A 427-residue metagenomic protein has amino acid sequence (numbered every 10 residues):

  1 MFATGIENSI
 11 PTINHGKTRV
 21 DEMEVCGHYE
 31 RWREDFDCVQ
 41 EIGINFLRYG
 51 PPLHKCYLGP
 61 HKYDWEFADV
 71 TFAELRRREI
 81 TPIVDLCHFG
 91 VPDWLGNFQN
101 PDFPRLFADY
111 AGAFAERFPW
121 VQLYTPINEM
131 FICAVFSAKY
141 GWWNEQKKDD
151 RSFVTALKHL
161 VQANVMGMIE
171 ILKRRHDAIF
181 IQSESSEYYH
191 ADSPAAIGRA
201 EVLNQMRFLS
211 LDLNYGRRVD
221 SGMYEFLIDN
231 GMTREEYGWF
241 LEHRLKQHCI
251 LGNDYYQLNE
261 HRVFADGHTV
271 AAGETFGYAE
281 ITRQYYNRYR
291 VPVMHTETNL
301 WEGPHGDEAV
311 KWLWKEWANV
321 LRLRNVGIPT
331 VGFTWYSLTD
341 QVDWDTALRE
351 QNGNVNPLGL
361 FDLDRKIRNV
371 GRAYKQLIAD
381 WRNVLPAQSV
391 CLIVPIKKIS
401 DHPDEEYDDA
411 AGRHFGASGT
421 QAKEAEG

Functional and structural regions predicted by a protein language model:
M1-E24, C87-W94: N-terminal small/glycine-rich loop or linker at the start of catalytic domains across soluble metabolic enzymes
A3, D69-A309, A318-E424: Active-site region of glycoside hydrolase catalytic domains
N14-D21, P52-K55, E145-K148, E260-F264: Short glycine/proline-rich turn/loop motifs
M23-R33, G59-V70, N100-A113: Glycine-rich anion/phosphate-binding loops
G27-P52, K246-L251: Catalytic domains of carbohydrate-active enzymes, especially glycoside hydrolases
I42-V70, V84: Aromatic-lined carbohydrate-binding/catalytic grooves of carbohydrate-active enzymes
W312-L313: Intrinsically disordered, low-complexity regulatory/linker segments
